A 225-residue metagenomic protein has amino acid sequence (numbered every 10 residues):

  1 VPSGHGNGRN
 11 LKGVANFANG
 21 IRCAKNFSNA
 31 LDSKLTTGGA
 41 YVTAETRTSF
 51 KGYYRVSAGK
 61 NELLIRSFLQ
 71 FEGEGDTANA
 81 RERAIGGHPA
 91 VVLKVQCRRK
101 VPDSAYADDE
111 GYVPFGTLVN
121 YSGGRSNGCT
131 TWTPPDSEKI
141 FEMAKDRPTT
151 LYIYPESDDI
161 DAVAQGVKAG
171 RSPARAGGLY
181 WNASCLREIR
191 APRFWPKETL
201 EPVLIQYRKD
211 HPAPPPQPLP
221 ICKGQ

Functional and structural regions predicted by a protein language model:
V1-N127, P135-M143, R147-Q225: Cell wall/extracellular polymer interaction/catalysis modules
W132: A conserved hydrophobic position in a structured secondary element of the catalytic/binding core that shapes
